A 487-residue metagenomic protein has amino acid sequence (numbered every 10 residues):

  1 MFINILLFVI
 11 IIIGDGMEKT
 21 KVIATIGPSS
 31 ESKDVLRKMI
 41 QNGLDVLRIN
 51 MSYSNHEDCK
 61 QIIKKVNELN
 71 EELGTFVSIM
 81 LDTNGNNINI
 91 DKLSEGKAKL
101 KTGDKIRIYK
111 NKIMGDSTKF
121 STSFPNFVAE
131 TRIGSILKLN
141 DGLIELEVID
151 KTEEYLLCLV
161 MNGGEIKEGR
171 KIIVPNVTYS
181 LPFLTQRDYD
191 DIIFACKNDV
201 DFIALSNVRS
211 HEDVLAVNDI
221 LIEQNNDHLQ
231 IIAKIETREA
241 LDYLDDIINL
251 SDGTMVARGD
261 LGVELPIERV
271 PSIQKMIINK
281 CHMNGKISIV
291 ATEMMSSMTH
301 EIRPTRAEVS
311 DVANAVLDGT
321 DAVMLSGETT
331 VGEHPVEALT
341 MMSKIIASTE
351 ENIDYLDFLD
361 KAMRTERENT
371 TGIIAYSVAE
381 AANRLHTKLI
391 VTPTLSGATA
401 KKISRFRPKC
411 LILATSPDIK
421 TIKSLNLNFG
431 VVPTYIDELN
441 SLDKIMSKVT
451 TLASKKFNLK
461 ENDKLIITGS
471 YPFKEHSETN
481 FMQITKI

Functional and structural regions predicted by a protein language model:
M1-G16: Short, Lys/Arg-enriched N-terminal segments with co-localized hydrophobic residues within the first ~10-30 amino acids
I13-I487: Non-catalytic helical/linker scaffolds that mediate oligomerization, partner binding, and domain coupling around large
